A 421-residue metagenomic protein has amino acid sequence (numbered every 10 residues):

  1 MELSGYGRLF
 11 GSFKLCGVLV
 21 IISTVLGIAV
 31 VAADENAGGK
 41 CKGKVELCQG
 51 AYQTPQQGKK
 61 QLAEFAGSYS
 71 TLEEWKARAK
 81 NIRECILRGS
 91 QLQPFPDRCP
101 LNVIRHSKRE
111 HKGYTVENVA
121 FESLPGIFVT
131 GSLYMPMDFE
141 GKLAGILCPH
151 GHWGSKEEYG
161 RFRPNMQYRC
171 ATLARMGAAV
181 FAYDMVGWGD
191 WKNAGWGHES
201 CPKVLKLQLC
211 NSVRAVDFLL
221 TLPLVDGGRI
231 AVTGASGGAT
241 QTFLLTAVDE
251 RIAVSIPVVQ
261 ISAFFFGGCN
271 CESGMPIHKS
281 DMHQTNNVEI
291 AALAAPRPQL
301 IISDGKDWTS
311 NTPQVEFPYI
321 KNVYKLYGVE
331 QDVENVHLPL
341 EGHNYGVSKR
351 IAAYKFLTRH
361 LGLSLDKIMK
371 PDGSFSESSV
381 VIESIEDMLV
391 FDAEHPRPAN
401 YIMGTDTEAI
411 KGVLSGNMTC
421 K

Functional and structural regions predicted by a protein language model:
M1-F13: N-terminal secretory signal peptides that target proteins for export/translocation
K14-G27: Bacterial N-terminal signal peptides
A32-F128, A295, I302-K421: Alpha/beta-hydrolase-fold serine-hydrolase catalytic core, especially in secreted/extracellular enzymes
S107-R161: Glycine-rich active-site/cofactor-binding loop and its immediate structural neighborhood
E140-T221, I261-C271, P276: Cap/lid segment of the alpha/beta-hydrolase catalytic domain
L207, I252-R297, D304-F317, V323-V329: Mobile cap/lid helix-loop segments that gate and shape the active-site cleft of serine hydrolases
L224-S236: Alpha/beta-hydrolase fold nucleophile elbow
G234-L244: Glycine-rich nucleophile elbow surrounding the catalytic serine of serine-hydrolase chemistry
